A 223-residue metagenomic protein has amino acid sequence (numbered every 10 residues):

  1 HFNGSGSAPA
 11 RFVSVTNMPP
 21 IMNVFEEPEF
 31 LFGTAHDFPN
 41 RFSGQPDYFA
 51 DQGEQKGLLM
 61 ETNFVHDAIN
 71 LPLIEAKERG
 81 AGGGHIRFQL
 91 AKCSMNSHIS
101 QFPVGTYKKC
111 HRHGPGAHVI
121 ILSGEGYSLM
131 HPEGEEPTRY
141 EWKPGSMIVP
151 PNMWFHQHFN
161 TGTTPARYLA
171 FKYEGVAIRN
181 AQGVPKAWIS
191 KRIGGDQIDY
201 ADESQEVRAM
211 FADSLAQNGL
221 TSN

Functional and structural regions predicted by a protein language model:
H1-G6, F12, K108-H111, S128-M130 (+2 more regions): Short beta-strand His + acidic residue motifs that chelate non-heme Fe in jelly-roll/DSBH and cupin folds
G6-E26, V119-I120, V149, T163-G183: A short hydrophobic beta-strand segment most commonly corresponding to one strand of the jelly-roll/cupin
E27-H98, Y200-N223: A short, N-terminal "cap"/entry segment at the start of jelly-roll beta-barrel domains of the cupin/DSBH fold
A81-H85, H98-H113, L129, M153-W154: Conserved short histidine dyad/triad with adjacent acidic residue
K109-H111, G116-I121, R139-Y140, M147-I148: His/acidic/aromatic-lined binding-pocket segments of jelly-roll/cupin-type domains and related regulatory beta-sandwich
P132, E136-R139, T161, A166-N223: C-terminal flanking tails of non-heme Fe-dependent oxygenases
P132-N152: Short acidic-glycine-tyrosine-enriched beta hairpin
